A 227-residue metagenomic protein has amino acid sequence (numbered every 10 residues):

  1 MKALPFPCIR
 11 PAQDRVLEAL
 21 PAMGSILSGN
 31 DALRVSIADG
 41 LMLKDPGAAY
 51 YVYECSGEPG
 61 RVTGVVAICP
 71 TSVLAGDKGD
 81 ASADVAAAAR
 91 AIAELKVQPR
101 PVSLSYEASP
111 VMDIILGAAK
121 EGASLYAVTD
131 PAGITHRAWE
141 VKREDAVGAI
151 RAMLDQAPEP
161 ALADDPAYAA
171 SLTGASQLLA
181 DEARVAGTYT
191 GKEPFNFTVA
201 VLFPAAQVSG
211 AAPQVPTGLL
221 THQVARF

Functional and structural regions predicted by a protein language model:
M1-P160, P166-F227: Surface-exposed, charge/polar-rich loops and edge strands
